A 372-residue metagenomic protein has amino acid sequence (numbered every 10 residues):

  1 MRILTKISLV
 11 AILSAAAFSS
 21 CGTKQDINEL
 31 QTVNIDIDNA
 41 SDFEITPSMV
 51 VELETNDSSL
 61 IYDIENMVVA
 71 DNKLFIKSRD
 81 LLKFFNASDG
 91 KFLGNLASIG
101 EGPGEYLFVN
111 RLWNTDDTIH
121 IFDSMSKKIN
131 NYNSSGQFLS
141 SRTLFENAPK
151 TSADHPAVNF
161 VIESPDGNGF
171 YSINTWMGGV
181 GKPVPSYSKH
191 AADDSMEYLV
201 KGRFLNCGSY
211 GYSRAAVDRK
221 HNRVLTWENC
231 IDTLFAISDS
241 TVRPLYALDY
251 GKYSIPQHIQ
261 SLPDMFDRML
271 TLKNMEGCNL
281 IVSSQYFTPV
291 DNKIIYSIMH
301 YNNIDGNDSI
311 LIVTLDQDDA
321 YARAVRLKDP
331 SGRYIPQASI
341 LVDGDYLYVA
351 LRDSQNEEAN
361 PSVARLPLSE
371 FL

Functional and structural regions predicted by a protein language model:
F18-S20: C-terminal motif of bacterial Sec signal peptides marking the signal peptidase cleavage site
Q25-L53: Blade/loop signatures of beta-propeller domains
M49-D80: Beta-strand-rich domains and repeat architectures in extracellular enzymes and scaffolds, especially beta-propellers
T55-S58, K91-D116, D123-S124, E146-P149: Blade-loop segments of beta-propeller domains
I64-V68, N110-N114, A157-D166, Y212-N222 (+2 more regions): Structural signature of eukaryotic scaffold interfaces centered on beta-propeller domains
S124-P183, L199-K201: Asp-box/WD-like beta-propeller blade repeats and closely related beta-sheet repeat scaffolds
Y246-F266, D316-D343: Conserved blade-ending motifs and adjacent loop-strand segments that build the rim/top face of beta-propeller domains
L272-V325: Loop/turn-rich, solvent-exposed surfaces of beta-rich toroidal or solenoidal domains
